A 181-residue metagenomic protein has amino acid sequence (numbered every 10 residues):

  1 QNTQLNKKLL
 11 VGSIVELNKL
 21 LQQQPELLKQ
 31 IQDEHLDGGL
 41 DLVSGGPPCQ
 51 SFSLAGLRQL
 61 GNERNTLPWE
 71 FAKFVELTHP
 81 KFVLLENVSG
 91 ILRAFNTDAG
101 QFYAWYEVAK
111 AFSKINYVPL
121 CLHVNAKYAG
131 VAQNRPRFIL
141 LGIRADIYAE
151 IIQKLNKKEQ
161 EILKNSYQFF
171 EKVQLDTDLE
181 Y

Functional and structural regions predicted by a protein language model:
N2-Q32: S-adenosyl-L-methionine
L9, L42, F82: Hydrophobic "anchor" residues on beta-strands that sit immediately upstream of conserved functional sites
G12, G45, L85: Redox-cofactor binding/interface segments in oxidoreductases and associated redox assembly factors
V15, P48, V88-S89: Catalytic metal-binding/acid-base residues of hydrolase active sites
L20-G39, F52-Y181: Class I S-adenosyl-L-methionine
G38-G46: Short SAM/SAH-binding signature in class I
G46-P47, H79: Hydrophobic alpha-helix-in-membranes signature
